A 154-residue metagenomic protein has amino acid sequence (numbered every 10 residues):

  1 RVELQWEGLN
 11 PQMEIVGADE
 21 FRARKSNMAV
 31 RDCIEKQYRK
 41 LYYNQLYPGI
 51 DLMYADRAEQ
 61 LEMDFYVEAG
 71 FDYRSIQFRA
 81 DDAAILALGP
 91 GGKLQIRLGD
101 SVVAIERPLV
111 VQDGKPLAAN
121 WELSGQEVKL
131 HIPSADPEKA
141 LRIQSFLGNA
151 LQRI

Functional and structural regions predicted by a protein language model:
R1-I154: Extracytoplasmic/secretory N-terminal segments
